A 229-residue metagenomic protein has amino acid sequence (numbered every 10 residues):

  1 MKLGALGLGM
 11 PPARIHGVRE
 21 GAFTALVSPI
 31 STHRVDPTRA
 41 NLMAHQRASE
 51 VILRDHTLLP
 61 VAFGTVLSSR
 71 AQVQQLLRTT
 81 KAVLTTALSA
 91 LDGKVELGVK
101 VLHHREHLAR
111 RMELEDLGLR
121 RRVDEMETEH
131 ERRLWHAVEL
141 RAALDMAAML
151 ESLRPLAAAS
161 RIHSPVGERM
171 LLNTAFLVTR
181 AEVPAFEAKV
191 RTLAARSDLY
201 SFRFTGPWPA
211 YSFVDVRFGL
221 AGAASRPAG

Functional and structural regions predicted by a protein language model:
M1-G229: An interfacial alpha-helical scaffold signature
